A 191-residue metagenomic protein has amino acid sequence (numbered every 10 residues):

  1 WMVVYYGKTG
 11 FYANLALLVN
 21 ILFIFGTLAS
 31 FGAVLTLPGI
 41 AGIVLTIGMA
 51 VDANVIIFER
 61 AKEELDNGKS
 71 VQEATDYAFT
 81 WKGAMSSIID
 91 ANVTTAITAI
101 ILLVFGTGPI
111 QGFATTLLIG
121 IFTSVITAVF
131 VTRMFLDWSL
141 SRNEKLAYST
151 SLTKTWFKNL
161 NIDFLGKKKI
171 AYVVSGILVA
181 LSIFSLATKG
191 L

Functional and structural regions predicted by a protein language model:
W1-P38, V104-G108, G166: Interfacial segments of transmembrane alpha-helices in multi-pass membrane proteins
G10-G32, I43-A50, F113-A128, V179: Small-residue-enriched core segments of transmembrane alpha-helices in multipass membrane transport and channel
L17, S70-T107, D163-F164: Pore- and gate-forming transmembrane helices of large, multi-pass membrane proteins
T27, V55, I88, S124 (+1 more regions): Residue-level signature of catalytic and energy-coupling elements of molecular machines, predominantly ATP/GTP-dependent
S30-V34, T98-T115, L186-G190: Transmembrane helix-loop junctions at the membrane interface of multipass transporters and ion channels
G48-A91, W138-S141: Cytosolic juxtamembrane regions of multi-pass inner-membrane proteins
G112-L152: Transmembrane alpha-helices and their membrane-interface boundaries in multi-pass membrane transporters and channels
N159-G166, I170-L191: Transmembrane helices with small-residue packing motifs
